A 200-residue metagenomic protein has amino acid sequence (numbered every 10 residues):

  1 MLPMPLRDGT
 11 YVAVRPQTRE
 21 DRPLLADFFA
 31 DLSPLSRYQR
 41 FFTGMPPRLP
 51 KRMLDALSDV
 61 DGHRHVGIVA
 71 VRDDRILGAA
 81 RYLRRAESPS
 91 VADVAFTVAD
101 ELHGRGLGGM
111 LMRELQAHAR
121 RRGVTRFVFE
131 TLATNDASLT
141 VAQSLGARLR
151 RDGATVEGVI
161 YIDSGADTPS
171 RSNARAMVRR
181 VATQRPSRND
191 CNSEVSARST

Functional and structural regions predicted by a protein language model:
V12-L24: A short beta-loop-alpha structural element at the N-terminal edge of CoA-dependent acyl/N-acetyltransferase catalytic
D27-T43: Helix-loop element at the rim of GNAT/NAT acetyltransferase active sites that forms part of the acceptor-substrate
R40-S90: Acetyl-CoA-dependent GNAT
V69, R85-A86, A95-G104, T131-L132: A short, internal acetyl-CoA/4′-phosphopantetheine-binding micro-motif in the GNAT/acyltransferase core
L102, G106-E114: Conserved acetyl-CoA pyrophosphate-binding loop and the N-cap/start of the following alpha-helix in GNAT-like
A119-T131: Conserved GNAT acetyl-CoA-binding A-motif
F129-L139: Conserved beta-strand-loop-alpha-helix junction that forms the acyl-donor binding cleft
A154-T200: C-terminal "cap" of GNAT-fold acetyltransferases
